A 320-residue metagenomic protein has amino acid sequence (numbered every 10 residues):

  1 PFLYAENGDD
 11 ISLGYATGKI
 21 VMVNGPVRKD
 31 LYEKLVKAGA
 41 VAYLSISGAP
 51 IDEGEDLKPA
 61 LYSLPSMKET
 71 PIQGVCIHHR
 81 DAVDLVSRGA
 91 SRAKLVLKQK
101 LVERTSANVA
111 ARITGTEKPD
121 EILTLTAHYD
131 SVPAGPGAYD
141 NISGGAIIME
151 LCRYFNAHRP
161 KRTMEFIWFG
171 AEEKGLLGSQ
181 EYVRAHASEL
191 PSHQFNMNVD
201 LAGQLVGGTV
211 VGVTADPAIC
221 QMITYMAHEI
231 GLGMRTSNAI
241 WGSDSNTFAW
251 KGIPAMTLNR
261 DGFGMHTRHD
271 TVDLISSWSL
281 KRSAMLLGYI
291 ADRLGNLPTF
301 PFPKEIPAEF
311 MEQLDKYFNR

Functional and structural regions predicted by a protein language model:
P1-L13, L61-A138, E150-R153, A157 (+2 more regions): Soluble metallo-hydrolase cores and metallopeptidase-like ectodomains found primarily in the secretory/periplasmic
P1-Q73, P136, G233-M234: Extracellular/luminal Protease-associated
F2-A5, I20-P26, L31-Y32, T70-I72 (+5 more regions): Second-shell loop/turn segments in exported
Y4, I20-V23, A42-S45, G74-C76 (+8 more regions): Structural recognition of the beta-strand scaffold that forms the well-ordered cores of secreted hydrolase catalytic
D9-D10, P26-K29, G48-D52, D81-A82 (+7 more regions): Solvent-exposed loop/turn segments at secondary-structure junctions within structured extracellular/periplasmic domains
V36-G39, N156, A249: Non-catalytic positions within long, well-ordered alpha-helices that form the structural scaffold/packing of enzyme
R153, G264-R320: His/Asp/Glu-rich mid-to-C-terminal helical/loop segments that flank catalytic regions of hydrolases
P160, F169-F263, R268: Metal-dependent peptidase/peptidase-like ectodomains
